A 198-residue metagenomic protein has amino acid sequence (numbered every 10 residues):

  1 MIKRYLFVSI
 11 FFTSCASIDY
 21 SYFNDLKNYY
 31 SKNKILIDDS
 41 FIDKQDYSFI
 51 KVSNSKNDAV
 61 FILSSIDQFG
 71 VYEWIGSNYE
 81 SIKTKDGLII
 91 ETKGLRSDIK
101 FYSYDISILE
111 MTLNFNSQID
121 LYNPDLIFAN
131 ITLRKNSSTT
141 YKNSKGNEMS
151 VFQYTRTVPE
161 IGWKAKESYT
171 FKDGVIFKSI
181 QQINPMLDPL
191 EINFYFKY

Functional and structural regions predicted by a protein language model:
M1-C15: Sec-dependent bacterial lipoprotein signal peptides
A16-K83, I108-Y198: Acidic, serine/threonine-rich low-complexity disordered tracts
S77-K100: Structured, soluble extracytoplasmic/luminal domains of envelope-associated proteins
F101-I108: Long, mid-chain structured domain cores
